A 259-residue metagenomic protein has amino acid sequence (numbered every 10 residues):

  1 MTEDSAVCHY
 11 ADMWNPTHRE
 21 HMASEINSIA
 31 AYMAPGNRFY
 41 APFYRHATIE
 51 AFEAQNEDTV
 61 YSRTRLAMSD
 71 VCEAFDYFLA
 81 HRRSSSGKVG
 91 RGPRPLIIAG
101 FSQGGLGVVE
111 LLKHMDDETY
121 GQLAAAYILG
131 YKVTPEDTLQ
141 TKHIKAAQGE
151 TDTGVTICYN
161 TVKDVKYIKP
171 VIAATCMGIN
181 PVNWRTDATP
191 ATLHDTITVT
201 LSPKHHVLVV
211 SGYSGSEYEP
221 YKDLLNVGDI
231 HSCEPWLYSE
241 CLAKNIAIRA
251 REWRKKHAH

Functional and structural regions predicted by a protein language model:
M1-A41: Short, surface-exposed "cap/lid" segments of acyl-processing enzymes
T2, F43-A47, G100-S102, I128-K132 (+1 more regions): Active-site-proximal beta-strand/loop segments in catalytic clefts of secreted hydrolases
T2-M13, Q55, S216-D229: Acidic/histidine-rich, surface-exposed loop or edge segments in extracytoplasmic proteins
C8-Y10, A51, L106-V108, P135-L139: Extracytoplasmic/secreted cell-surface and envelope-processing proteins
Y10, I29-A74, F78-S84: Substrate-binding cleft of extracellular glycoside hydrolase catalytic domains
N37, G92-P95: Short coil/turn segments at beta-strand junctions that form active-site/ligand-binding loops
S69-G92, K113-E252, K256-H259: Surface cap/lid and interfacial helix-loop subdomains adjacent to catalytic sites that gate substrate access
I98-V108: Gly/Ala-rich beta-loop-alpha elbow adjacent to hydrolase catalytic centers
